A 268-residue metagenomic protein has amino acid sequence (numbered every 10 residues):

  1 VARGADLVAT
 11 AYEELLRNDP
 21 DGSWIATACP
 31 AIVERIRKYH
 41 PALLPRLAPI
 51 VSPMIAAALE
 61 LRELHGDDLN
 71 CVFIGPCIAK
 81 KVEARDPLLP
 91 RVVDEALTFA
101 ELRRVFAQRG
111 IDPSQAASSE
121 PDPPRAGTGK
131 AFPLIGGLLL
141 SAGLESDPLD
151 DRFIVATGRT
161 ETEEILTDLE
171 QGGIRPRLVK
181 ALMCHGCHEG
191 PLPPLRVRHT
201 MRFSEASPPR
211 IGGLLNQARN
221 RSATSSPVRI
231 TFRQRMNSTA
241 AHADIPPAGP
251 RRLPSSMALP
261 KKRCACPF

Functional and structural regions predicted by a protein language model:
V1-P267: Iron-sulfur-associated redox domains of electron-transfer enzymes in respiratory and anaerobic energy metabolism
